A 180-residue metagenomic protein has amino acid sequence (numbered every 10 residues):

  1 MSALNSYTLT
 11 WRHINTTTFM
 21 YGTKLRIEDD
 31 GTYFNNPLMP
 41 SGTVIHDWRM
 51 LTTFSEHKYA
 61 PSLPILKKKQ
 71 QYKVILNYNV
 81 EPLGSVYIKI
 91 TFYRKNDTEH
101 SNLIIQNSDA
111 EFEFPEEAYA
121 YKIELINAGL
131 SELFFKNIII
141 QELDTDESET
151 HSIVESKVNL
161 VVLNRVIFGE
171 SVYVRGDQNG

Functional and structural regions predicted by a protein language model:
M1-G180: Extracellular and organelle-lumenal recognition/adhesion modules and their flexible linkers in secreted
